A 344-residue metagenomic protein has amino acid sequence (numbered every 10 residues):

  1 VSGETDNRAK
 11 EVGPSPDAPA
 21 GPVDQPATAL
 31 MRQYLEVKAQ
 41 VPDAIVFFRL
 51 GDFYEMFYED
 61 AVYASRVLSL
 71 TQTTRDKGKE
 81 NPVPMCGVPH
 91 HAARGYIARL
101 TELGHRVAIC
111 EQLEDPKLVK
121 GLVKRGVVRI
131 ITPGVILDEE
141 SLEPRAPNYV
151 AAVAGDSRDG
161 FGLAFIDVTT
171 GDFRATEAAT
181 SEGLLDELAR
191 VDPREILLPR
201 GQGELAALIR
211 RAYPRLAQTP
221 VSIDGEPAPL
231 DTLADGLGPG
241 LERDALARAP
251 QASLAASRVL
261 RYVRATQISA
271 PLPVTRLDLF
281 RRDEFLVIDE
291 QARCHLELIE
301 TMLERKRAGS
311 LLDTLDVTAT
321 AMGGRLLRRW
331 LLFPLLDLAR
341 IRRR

Functional and structural regions predicted by a protein language model:
S2-R344: Charged catalytic and DNA/RNA-contacting regions of genome-maintenance and nucleic-acid-processing enzymes
